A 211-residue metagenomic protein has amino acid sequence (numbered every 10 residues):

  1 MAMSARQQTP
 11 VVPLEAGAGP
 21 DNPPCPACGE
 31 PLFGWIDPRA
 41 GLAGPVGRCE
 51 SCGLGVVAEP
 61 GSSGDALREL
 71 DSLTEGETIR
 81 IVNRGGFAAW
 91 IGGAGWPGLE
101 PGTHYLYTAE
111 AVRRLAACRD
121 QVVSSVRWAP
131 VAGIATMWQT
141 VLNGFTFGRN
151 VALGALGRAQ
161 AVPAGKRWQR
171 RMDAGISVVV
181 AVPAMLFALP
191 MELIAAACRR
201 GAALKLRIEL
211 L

Functional and structural regions predicted by a protein language model:
A2-I79, W128, A159, R199-L211: Conserved N-terminal segment of class I S-adenosyl-L-methionine
S4-P13, I81-A117: Short, glycine-/aromatic-enriched active-site segment of Class I SAM-dependent methyltransferases
P10-V11, P97, W128, A188-I194: Catalytic-core helical/loop segments in enzymes performing group transfer/polymerization on anionic/lipid-linked
G41-L42, S124-P163: Conserved catalytic loop of SAM-dependent methyltransferase domains
G61-S62, A88-G93, A135-L142: Short aromatic-enriched loop/helix-cap "lid" or pocket-rim segments at secondary-structure transitions that line
L115-Q121, L210-L211: A structural motif corresponding to the C-terminal end of an alpha-helix and its immediate exit/capping segment
G133-I134, V141-G144, G175-A197: A hydrophobic membrane-anchoring feature enriched in long, contiguous, low-charge segments that mark signal-anchor
W168, A184, A188-L211: C-terminal lobe and adjacent flexible extensions of AdoMet/dcAdoMet transferase-like proteins
